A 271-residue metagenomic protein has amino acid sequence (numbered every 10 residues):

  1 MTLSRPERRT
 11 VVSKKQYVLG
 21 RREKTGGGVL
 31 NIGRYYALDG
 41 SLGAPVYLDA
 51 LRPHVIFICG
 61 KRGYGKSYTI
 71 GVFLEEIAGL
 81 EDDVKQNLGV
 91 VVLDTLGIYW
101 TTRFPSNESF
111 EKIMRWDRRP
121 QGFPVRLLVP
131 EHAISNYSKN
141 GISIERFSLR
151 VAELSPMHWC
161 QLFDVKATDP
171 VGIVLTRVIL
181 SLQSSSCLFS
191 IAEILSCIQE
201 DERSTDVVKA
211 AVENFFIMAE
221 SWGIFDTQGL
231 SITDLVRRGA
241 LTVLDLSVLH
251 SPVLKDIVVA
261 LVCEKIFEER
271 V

Functional and structural regions predicted by a protein language model:
M1-K61, Y68-N87: Basic- and hydrophobic-enriched, low-structure N-terminal and domain-boundary segments that flank ATP-binding catalytic
R52-P53, K61, V72-V271: P-loop NTPase motor domains
